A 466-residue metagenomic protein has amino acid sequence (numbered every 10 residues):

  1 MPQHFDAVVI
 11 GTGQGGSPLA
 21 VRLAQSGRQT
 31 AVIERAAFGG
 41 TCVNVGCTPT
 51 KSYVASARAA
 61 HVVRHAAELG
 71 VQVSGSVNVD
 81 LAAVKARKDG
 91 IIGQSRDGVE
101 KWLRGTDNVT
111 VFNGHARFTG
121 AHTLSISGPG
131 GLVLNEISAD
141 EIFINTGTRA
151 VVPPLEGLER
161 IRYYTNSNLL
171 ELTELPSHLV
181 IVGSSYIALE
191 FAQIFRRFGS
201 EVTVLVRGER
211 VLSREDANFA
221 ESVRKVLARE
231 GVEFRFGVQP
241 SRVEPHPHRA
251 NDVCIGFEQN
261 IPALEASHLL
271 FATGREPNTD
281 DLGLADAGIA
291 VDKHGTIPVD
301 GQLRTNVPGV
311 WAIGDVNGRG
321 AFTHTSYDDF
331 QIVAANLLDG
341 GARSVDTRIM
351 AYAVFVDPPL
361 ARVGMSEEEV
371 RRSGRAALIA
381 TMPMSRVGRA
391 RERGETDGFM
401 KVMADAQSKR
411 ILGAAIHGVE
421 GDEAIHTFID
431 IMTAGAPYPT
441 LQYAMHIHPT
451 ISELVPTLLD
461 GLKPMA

Functional and structural regions predicted by a protein language model:
P2-F5, Q14, R22-R28, I33-L175 (+7 more regions): Glycine-rich flavin
V8-I10, A116, E136-G147, I181-V182 (+4 more regions): Short hydrophobic core segments
I10, I33-A37, R162, E174 (+9 more regions): Residues forming the flavin
I10-A36, T48, S52-A59, D339 (+2 more regions): Flexible, glycine-rich terminal cap/loop adjacent to redox cofactors in electron-transfer oxidoreductases
G16, S185-A188, S326: Catalytic nucleophile loop
A20, A24, A192, R196-R197: Gly/Ala-rich phosphate-binding loop of Rossmann-like dinucleotide-binding domains, activating on the conserved
A150, G295-P308, G388-K401, D405: FAD-binding beta-loop-beta segment adjacent to the flavin cofactor pocket
E159-P176, L264-D339: FAD-site-proximal beta/loop scaffold in flavoenzymes
